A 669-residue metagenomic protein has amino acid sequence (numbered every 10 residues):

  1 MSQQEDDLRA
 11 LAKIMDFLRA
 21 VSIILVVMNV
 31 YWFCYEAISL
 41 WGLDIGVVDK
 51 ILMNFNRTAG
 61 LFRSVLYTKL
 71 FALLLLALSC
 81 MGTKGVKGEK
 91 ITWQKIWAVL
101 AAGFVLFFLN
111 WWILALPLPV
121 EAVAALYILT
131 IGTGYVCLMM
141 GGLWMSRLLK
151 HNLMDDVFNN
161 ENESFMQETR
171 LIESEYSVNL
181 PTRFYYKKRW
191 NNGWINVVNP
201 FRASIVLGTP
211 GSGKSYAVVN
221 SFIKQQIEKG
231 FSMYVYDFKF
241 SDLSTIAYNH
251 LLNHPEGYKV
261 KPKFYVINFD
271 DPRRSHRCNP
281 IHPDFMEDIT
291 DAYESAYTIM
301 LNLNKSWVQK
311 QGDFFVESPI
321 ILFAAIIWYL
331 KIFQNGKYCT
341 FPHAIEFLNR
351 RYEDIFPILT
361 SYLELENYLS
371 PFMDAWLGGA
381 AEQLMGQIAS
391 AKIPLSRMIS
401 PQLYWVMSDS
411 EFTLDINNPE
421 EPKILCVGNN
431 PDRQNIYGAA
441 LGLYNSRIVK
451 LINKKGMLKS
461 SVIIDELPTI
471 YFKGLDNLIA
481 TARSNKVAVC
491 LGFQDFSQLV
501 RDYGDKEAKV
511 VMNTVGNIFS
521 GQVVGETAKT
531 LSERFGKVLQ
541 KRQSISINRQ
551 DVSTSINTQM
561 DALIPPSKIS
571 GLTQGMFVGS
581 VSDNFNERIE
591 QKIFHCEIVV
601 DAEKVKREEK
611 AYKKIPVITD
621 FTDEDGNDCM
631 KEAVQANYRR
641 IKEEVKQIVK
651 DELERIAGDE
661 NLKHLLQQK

Functional and structural regions predicted by a protein language model:
M1-S212, Y216, S221, I547-R549: Basic- and hydrophobic-enriched, low-structure N-terminal and domain-boundary segments that flank ATP-binding catalytic
I38-S39, L76, V105-L106, P419 (+4 more regions): Short alpha-helix boundary/capping motifs
L43, K150-M154, I195-V487, Y503 (+3 more regions): P-loop NTPase motor domains
A77-S79, T83, G442, S446 (+2 more regions): Hydrophobic alpha-helical segments involved in membrane association or supramolecular assembly
R170-W190, L369-E382, N517, V523-V524: N-terminal short leaders/motifs
F184-W190, N304-F314, R542-Q559: Low-complexity, polar-biased intrinsically disordered regions enriched in Pro/Ser/Thr/Gly
I479-T481, N485-A488, G492-S582: Conserved ATP-driven motor cores of ASCE-family P-loop NTPases powering translocation/secretion/packaging/pilus
I593-C596: N-terminal charged/capping segments associated with class I S-adenosyl-L-methionine
